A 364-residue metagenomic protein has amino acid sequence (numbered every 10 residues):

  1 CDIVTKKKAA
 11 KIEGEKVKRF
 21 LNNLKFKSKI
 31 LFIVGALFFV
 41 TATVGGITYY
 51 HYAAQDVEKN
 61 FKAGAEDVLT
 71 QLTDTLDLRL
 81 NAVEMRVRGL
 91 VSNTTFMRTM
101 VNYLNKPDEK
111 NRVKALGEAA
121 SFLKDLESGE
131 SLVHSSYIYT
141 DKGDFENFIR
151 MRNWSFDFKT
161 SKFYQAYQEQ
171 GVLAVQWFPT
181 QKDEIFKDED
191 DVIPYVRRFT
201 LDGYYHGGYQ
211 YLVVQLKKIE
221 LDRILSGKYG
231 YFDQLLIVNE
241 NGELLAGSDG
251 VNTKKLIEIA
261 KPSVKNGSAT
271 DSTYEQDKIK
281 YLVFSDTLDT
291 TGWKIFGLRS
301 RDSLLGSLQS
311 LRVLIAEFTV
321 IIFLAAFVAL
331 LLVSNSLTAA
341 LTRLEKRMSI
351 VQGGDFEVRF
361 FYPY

Functional and structural regions predicted by a protein language model:
C1-V4, K8-K59, A63: Extreme N-terminal signal-anchor transmembrane helix of membrane signaling/transducer proteins, especially in bacteria
L31-F32, G45-R79, V83, L104-N111 (+6 more regions): Juxtamembrane interface helices immediately C-terminal to a transmembrane segment
A63-T70, D74-L173: Extracytoplasmic/periplasmic sensory segments of membrane signal-transduction proteins
E109-L116, R150-D183, F232, G247-T273: Extracytoplasmic/periplasmic sensor domains and loops in membrane signaling proteins
L116-E127, Q210-G247, V251-N252: Solvent-exposed, extracytoplasmic
S128-G129, K142-L216: Extracytoplasmic/periplasmic ligand-binding sensor regions of membrane-associated signaling proteins
P194-F199, G207-K218, D277-R312: Short, hydrophobic beta-strand elements of compact beta-sandwich sensory domains
I237, K294-F361: Cytoplasm-proximal transmembrane signaling helix
